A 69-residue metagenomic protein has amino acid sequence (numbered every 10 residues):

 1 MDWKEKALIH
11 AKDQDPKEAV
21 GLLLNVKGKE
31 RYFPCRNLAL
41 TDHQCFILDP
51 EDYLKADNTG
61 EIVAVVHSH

Functional and structural regions predicted by a protein language model:
M1-I62: Conserved beta-strand-loop surface patch within small alpha/beta domains used for substrate/adaptor or ligand engagement
E61-H69: Histidine-centered catalytic micro-motifs
